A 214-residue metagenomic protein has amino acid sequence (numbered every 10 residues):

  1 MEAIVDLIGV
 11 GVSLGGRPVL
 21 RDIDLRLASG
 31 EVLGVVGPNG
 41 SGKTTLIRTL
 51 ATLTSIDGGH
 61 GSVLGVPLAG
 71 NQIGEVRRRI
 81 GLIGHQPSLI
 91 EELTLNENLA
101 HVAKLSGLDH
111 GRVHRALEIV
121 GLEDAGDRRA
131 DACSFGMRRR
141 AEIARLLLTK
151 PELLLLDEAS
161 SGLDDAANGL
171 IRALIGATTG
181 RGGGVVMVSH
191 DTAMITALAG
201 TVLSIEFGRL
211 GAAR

Functional and structural regions predicted by a protein language model:
V5, L20-D22, R77: Conserved structural motif at the start of ABC-family nucleotide-binding domains
V36-P38: The feature captures the beta-strand-to-loop junction immediately N-terminal to the Walker
A51: Helix-to-loop junction immediately C-terminal to a conserved catalytic motif
G59-L68, V76: Conserved ABC transporter NBD signature motif
A100, K104, H110-A125: Conserved ABC ATPase "signature" region
L154-D157: Catalytic Walker B motif of ABC-type/P-loop ATPase nucleotide-binding domains
S189-H190: H-loop/switch region of ABC-family ATPase nucleotide-binding domains
